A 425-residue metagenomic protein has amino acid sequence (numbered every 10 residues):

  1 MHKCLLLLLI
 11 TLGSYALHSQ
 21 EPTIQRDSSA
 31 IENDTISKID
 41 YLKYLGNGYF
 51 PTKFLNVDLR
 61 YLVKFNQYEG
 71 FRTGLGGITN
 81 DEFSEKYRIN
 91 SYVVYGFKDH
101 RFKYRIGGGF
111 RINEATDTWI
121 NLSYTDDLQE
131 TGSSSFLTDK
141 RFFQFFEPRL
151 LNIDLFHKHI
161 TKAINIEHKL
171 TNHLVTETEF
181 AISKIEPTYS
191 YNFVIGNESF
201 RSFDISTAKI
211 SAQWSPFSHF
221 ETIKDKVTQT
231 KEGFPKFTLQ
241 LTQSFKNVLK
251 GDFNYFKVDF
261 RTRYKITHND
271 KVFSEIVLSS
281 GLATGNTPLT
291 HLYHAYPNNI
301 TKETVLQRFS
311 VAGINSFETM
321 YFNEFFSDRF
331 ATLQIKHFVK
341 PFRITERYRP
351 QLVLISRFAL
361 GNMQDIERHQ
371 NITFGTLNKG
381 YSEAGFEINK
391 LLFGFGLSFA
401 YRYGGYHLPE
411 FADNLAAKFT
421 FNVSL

Functional and structural regions predicted by a protein language model:
C4-G13: Sec-dependent N-terminal signal peptides
G13-S14, S183: Single-residue recognition of alpha-helix boundary sites
A16-S19: Boundary at the C-terminal end of the N-terminal hydrophobic targeting segment
E21-Y95, D99-L425: Exposed, low-structure sequence patches enriched in small/polar residues
